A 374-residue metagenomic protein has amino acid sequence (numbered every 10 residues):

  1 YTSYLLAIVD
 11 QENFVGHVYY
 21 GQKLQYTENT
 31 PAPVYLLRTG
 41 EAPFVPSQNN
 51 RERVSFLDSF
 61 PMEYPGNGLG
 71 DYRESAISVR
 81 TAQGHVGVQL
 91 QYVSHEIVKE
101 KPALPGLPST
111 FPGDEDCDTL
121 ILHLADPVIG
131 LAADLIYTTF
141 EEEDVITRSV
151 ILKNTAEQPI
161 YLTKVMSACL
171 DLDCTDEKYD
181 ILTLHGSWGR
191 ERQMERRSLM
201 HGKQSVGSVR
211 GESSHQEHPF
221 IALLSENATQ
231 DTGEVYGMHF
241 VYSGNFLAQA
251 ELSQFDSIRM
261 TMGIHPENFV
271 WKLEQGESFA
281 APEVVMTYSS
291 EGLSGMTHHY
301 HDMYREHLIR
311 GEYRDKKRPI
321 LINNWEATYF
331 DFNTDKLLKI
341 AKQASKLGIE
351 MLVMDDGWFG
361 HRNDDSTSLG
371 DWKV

Functional and structural regions predicted by a protein language model:
T2, E234, D256, E277 (+1 more regions): A generic secondary-structure signal marking the coil-to-beta-strand transition
T2-L5, Q11-E251, E267: Polysaccharide-binding surfaces and accessory modules of carbohydrate-active proteins
A7, F140, M286-P319: Terminal connector regions
D114-D118, T147, I258, A280 (+1 more regions): Active-site-proximal, glycine-rich beta->alpha crossover segments in alpha/beta enzymes that shape flexible
Y137, V270, T287, T328-D331: Generic amphipathic alpha-helical segments used as scaffolds and interaction surfaces in large, multi-domain proteins
I146, Y161, A280, L347-G348 (+1 more regions): Short loop/turn motifs at secondary-structure junctions
S149-I160, M166, F240-Y304: Extended acidic/polar, glycine-enriched regions that form or flank non-catalytic beta-rich accessory modules
Y313-V374: Aromatic-lined carbohydrate-binding/catalytic grooves of carbohydrate-active enzymes
